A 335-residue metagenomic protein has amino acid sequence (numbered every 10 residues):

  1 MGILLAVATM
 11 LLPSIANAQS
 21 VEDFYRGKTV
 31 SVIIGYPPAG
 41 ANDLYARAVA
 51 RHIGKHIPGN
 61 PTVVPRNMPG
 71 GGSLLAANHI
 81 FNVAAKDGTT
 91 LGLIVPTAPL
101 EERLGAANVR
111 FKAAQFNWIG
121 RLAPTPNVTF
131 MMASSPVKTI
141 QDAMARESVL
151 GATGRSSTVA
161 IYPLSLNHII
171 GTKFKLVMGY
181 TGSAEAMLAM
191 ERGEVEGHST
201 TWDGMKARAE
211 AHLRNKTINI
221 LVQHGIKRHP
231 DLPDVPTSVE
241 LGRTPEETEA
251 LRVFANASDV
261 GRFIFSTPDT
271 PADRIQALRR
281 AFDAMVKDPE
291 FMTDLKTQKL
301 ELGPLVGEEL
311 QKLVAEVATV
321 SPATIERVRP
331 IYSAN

Functional and structural regions predicted by a protein language model:
G2-P13: Bacterial N-terminal signal peptides
S14-A18: Sec/Tat signal peptide C-region and signal peptidase I cleavage site
R26-V30, N215, E240, A250 (+2 more regions): An extracytoplasmic/periplasmic, membrane-proximal ligand-sensing/linker region
V30, K55-I57, H79-T90, A98-R192 (+2 more regions): Hinge/capping helix and adjacent helix->loop/strand transition within the periplasmic-binding protein
V32-A46, P69-G72, G151-T158: Extracytoplasmic "Venus flytrap"
V49, G71-S73, T89-E101, R121-A123 (+1 more regions): Ligand-binding clamshell of periplasmic/extracellular solute-binding protein-like
T62-G70, N117, G151-T153, F174-G182 (+2 more regions): Short beta-strand-to-loop elements that line the ligand-binding cleft of bilobed periplasmic-binding protein-like
P96-N108, A160-I169, G197-L241: A ligand-binding cleft/hinge motif common to bilobed small-molecule-binding domains
